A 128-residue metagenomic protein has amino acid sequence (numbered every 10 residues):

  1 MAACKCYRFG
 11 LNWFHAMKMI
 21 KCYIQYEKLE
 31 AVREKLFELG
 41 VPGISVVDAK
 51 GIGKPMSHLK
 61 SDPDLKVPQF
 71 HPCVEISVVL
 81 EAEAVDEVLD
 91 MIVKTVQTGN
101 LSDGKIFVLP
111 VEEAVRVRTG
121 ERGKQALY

Functional and structural regions predicted by a protein language model:
A2-Y128: Positively charged, small/polar-rich N-terminal and surface patches that mediate targeting and assembly and bind
